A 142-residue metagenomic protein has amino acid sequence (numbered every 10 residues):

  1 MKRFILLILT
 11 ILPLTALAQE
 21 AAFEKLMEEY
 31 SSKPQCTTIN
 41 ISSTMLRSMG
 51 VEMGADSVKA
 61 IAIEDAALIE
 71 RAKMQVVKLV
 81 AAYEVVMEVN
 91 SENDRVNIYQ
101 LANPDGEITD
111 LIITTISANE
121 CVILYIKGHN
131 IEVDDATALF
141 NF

Functional and structural regions predicted by a protein language model:
M1-K25: Bacterial Sec-dependent N-terminal signal peptides
A22-R71: Early exported N-terminus immediately downstream of N-terminal targeting peptides
L26-Y30, Q75-L79, L139: Residues that form generic nucleotide/phosphate-binding pockets
M49, E70-R71, I123, D134-A136: Short acidic, gly/pro-rich beta-turn/loop elements at beta-sheet edges and active-site/ligand-binding grooves
A62-E107: Mid-chain, structured segments of secreted extracytoplasmic proteins
Y99-I131: A short, solvent-exposed beta-edge/loop patch
N130-N141: Short, low-complexity, Pro/Ser/Thr/Gly-rich segments in the mature regions of secreted, periplasmic
